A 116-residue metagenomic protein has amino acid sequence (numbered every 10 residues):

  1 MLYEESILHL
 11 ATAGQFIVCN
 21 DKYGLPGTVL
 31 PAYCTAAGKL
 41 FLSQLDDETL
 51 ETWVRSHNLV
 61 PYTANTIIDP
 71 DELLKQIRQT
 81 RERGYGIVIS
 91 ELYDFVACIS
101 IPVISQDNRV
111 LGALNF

Functional and structural regions predicted by a protein language model:
M1-S56: Amphipathic alpha-helical effector-binding/dimerization core of metabolite-sensing transcriptional regulators
T35, T63-T66: Ser/Thr-centric signal marking residues that sit in or immediately flank functional binding/regulatory motifs
L45, I67-I68: Short coil/turn linker and secondary-structure boundary residues
T52-W53, T63, I89: Short, hydrophobic secondary-structure boundary micro-motifs
S56-H57, R83: Structured helix-beta-strand junction loops
Y62-T63, D94: Intrinsically disordered, low-complexity polar/acidic regions
D69-F116: Extended hydrophobic
